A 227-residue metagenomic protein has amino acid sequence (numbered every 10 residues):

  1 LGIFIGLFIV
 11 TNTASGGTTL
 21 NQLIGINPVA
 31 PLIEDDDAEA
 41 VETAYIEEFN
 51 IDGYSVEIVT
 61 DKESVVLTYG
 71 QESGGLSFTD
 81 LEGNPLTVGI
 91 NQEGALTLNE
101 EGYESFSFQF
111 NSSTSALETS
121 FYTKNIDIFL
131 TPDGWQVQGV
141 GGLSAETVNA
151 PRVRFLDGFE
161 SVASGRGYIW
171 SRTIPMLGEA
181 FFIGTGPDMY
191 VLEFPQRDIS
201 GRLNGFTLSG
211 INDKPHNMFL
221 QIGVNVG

Functional and structural regions predicted by a protein language model:
L1-A14, N27-A30, D52-V56, G74 (+1 more regions): Hydrophobic alpha-helical segments of polytopic membrane proteins
N12-T19, F182: Helix-to-loop transition at the C-terminal end of transmembrane segments
T18, Q22, S200-R202: Residue-level signature of transmembrane alpha-helix interfaces in integral membrane proteins
T19, G186, I222-N225: Alpha-helix capping and helix-coil boundary motifs
L20-Y69: Membrane-interface segments at or immediately adjacent to transmembrane helices that form the boundary between
I46, I58, L67-Y69, F108 (+3 more regions): Generic hydrophobic, helix-prone segments enriched in Leu/Val/Ile
G134-N212, G227: TM-adjacent membrane-interface loops and short helices in multi-pass inner/ER membrane proteins
K214-G227: Membrane-interface anchor segments at the N-terminal boundary of transmembrane helices in multi-pass membrane enzymes
